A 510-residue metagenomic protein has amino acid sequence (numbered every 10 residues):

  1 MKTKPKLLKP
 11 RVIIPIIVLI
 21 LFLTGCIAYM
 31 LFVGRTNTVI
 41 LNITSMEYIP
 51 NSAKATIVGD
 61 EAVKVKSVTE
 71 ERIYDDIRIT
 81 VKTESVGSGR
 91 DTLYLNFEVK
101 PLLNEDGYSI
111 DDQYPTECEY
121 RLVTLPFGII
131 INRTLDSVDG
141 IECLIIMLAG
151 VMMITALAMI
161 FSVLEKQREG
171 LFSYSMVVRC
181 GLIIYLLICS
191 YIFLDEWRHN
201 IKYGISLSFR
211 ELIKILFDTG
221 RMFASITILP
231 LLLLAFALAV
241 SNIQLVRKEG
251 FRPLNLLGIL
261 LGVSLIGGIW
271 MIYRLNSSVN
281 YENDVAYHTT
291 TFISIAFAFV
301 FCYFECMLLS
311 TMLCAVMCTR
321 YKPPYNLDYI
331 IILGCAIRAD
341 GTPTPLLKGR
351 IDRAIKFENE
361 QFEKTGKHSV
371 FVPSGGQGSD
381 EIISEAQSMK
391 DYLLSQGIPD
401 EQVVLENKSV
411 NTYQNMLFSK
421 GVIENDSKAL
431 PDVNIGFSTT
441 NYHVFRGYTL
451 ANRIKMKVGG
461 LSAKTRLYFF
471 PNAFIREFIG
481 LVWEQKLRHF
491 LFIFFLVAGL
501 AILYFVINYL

Functional and structural regions predicted by a protein language model:
K2-P15, F22-G150: Extracytoplasmic soluble-region selector
K2-T36, E117-P324, D426-N434, S438-L510: Extended hydrophobic blocks
I40-N42, I49, K82, S109 (+5 more regions): Short, solvent-exposed coil/turn linker segments
I49-N51, E105, Y321, E401 (+2 more regions): Residues in flexible loops and secondary-structure boundaries
K54-V58, A386, F418, A473 (+2 more regions): Surface-exposed beta-strand edges and their flanking turn/coil or helix-capping segments
D60, D75-D76, D91, D106 (+13 more regions): Acidic-enriched, low-complexity/disordered segments with a strong bias for Aspartate over Glutamate
V81-T83, L261-G268, G375-G378: Glycine-centered flexibility motif
M312-L313, C318-A473: A structural signal for short, hydrophobic/glycine-enriched beta-strand patches
